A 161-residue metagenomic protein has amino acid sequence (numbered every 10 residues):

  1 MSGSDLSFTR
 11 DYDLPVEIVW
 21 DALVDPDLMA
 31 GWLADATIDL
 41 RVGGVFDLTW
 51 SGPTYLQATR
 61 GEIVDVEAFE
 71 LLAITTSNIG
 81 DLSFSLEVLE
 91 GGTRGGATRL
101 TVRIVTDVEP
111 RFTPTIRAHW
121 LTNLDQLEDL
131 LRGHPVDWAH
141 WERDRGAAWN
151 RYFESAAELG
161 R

Functional and structural regions predicted by a protein language model:
M1-A36, R161: Hydrophobic ligand-binding cavity/cleft-lining segments
G3-T9, V45, A58, L71 (+2 more regions): Intrinsic-disorder/low-complexity, polar/charged segments enriched in Ser/Thr/Lys/Arg/Asp/Glu/Gln
R10, A36, T59-V64, D81-G91: Hydrophobic/aromatic beta-strand elements that line small-molecule binding cavities or substrate pockets in beta-rich
V19, M29, F46-L48, I63 (+3 more regions): Hydrophobic pocket/interface hotspot
V24-D25, A68, D129-G133: Residues at helix-coil transition
G31-N78, G160-R161: Glycine-rich portal/gate segments that line the openings of hydrophobic small-molecule binding cavities
A73-L131: Beta-strand/loop substructures that line and gate deep hydrophobic ligand-binding cavities in soluble
D107-R161: A conserved amphipathic terminal alpha-helix motif
